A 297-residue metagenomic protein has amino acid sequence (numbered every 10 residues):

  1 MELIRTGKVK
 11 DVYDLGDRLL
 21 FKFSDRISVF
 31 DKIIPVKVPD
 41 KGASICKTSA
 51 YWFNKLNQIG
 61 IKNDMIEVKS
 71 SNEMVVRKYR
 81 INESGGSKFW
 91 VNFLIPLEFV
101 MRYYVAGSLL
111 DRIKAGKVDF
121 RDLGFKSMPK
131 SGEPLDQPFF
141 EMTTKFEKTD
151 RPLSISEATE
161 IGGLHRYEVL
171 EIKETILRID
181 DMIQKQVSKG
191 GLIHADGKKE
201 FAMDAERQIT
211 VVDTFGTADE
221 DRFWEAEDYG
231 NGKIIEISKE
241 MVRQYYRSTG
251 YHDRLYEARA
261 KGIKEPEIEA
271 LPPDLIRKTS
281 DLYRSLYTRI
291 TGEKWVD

Functional and structural regions predicted by a protein language model:
M1-T144, G262-D297: Active-site loop/lid in soluble adenylation, ligation, and acyl-transfer enzymes
I4-T6, I193-D196: Short solvent-exposed loop/turn micro-motifs enriched in small/polar/acidic residues
I27, M203, A218-D219: Feature marks short, surface-exposed loop/turn motifs that line or immediately flank catalytic pockets and channel
N63, I193-H194, D253, W295: Residue-level detector of short coil/turn "hinge" positions at structural boundaries
M101, H194-T214: Conserved metal-phosphate-binding beta-hairpin within the catalytic cores of diverse ATP-dependent phosphoryl-transfer
A115-L170, Q208, F215-W295: Anionic ligand-binding catalytic core segments
L164-A195: A long amphipathic alpha-helix within ATP-dependent nucleotide-binding catalytic cores
